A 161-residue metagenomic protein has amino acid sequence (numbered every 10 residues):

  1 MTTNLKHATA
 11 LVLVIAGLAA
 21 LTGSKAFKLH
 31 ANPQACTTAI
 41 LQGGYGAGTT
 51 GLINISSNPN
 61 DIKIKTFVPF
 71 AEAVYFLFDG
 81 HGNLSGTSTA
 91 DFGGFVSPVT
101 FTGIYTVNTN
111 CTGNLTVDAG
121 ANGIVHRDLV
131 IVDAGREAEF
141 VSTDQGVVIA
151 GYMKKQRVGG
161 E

Functional and structural regions predicted by a protein language model:
T2-V12: Bacterial N-terminal signal peptides that target proteins for export
A10-T22: Bacterial N-terminal signal peptides
L21-E161: Mature soluble binding/inhibitory domains
